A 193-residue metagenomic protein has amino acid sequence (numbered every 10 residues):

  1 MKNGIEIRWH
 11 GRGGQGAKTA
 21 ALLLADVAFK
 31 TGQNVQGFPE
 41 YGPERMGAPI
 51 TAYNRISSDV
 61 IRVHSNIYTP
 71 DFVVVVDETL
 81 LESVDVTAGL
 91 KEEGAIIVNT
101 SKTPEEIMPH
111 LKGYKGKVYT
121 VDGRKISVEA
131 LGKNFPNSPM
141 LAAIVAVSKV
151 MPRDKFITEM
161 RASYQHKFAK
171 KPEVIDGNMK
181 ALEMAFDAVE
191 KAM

Functional and structural regions predicted by a protein language model:
M1-M193: Active-site cofactor/cluster-binding pocket
